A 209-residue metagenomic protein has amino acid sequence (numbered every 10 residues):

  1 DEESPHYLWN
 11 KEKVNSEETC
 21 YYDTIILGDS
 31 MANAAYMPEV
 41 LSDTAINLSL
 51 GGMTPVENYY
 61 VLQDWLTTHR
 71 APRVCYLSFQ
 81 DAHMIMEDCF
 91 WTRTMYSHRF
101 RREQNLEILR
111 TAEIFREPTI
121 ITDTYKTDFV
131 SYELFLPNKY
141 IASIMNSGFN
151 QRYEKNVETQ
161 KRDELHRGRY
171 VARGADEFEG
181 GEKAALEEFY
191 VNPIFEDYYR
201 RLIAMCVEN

Functional and structural regions predicted by a protein language model:
D1, T44-G51, A185-E188: Short, basic, glycine/proline-bearing loop/turn elements
D1-D23: N-terminal secretory targeting modules
S4-L8, V56, F189-D197: Conserved phosphate-coordination/catalytic loops
K11, S30-A32, V61-L62, D197-L202: Alpha-helical scaffolding within the catalytic cores of extracellular/periplasmic polymer-degrading hydrolases
D23-I25, V74: Structural motif
M31-P118: Membrane-embedded segments
T92-M205: Secreted/periplasmic serine-hydrolase-like ester/acetyl group-modifying domain
